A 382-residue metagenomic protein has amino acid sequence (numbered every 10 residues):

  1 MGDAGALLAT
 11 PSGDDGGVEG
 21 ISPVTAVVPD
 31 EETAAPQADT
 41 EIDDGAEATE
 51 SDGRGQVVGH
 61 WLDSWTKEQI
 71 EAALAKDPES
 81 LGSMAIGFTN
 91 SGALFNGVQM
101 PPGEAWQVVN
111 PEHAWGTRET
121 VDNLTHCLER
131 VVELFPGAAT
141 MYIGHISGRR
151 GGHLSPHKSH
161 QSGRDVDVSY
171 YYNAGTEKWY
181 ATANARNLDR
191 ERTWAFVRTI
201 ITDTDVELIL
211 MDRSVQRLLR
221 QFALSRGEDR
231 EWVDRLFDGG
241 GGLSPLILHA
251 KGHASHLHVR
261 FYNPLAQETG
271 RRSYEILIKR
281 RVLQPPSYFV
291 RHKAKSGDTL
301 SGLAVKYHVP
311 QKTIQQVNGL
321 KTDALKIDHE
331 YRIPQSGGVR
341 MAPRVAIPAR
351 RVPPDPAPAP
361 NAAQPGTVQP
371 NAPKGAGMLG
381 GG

Functional and structural regions predicted by a protein language model:
A75-I143, V206: Active-site acidic/histidine clusters and adjacent loop/turn architecture that either coordinate catalytic ions
A105-R118, H153-H157, K178-D189, V197 (+2 more regions): Second-shell loop/turn segments in exported
W115-A138, T176-L218: Long, well-ordered alpha-helical scaffolding segments within enzyme catalytic domains, especially pronounced
N123-P156, L208-S214, R220-G227, E231-L248: Extended, low-complexity, intrinsically disordered C-terminal regulatory tails of eukaryotic serine/threonine kinases
T140, S147-R192: Acidic/His-rich structured neighborhood in mature extracellular/periplasmic domains
R280-Q311, H329-E330: Primarily a LysM-type cell-wall glycan-binding module
V282-L283, Y288, P334-L379: Intrinsically disordered, low-complexity Ser/Thr-rich linker and spacer segments in cell-wall-related proteins
G302-V305, V309-V352, G377-G382: Extracellular LysM carbohydrate-binding repeats and other cell-envelope/extracellular binding modules
